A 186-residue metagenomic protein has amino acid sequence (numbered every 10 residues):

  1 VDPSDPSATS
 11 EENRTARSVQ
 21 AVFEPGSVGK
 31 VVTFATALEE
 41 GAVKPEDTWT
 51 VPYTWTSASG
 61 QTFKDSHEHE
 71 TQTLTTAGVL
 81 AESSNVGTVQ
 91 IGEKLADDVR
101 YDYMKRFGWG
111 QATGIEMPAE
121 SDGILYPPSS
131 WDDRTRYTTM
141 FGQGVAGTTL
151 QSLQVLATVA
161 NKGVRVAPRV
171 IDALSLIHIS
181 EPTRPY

Functional and structural regions predicted by a protein language model:
V1-V22, V32-L176, S180, R184: Beta-lactam-recognizing serine transpeptidase/beta-lactamase-like catalytic domain environment
G26-V28: Structural signature of Gram-negative outer-membrane beta-barrels, strongest in the C-terminal barrel of TonB-dependent
